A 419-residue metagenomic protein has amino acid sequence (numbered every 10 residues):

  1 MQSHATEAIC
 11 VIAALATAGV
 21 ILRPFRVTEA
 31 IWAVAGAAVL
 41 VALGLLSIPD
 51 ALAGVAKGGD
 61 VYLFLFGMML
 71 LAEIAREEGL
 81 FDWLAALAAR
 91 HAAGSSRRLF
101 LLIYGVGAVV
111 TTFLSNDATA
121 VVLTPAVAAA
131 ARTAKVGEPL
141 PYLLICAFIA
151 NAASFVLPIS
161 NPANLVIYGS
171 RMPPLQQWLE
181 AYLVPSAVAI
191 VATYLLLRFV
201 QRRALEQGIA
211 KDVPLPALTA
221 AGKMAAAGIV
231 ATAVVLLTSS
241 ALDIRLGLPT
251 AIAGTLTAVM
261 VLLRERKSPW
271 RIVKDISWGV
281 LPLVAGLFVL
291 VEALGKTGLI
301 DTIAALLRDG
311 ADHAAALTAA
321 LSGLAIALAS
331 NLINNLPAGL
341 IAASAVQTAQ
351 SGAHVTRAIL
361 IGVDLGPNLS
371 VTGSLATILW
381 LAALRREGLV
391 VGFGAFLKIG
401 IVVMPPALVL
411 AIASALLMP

Functional and structural regions predicted by a protein language model:
M1-T6, P24-V27, D50-V61, L175-P185 (+6 more regions): Interfacial loop-to-helix junctions that mark the boundaries of transmembrane helices in multi-pass membrane
Q2, I190-S268: Long, contiguous bundles of hydrophobic transmembrane helices that form the permeation core of multi-pass
A5-T17, F25-L46, G58-L70, V122 (+3 more regions): Hydrophobic mid-bilayer segments of alpha-helices in multi-pass membrane transport proteins, especially secondary
I48-P49, P158, P162, V230-S240 (+2 more regions): Hydrophobic alpha-helical transmembrane segments in multi-pass integral membrane proteins
P49-L140, V280-S351: Membrane-embedded alpha-helical segments and adjacent helix-loop junctions characteristic of multi-pass solute
G94-L102, T133-I145, P173-V184, Q350-I361 (+1 more regions): Membrane-interface alpha-helices at helix entry/exit sites of multi-pass transporters
T111-V121, L140-R171, T193-R198, A327-A343 (+2 more regions): Alpha-helical transmembrane segments and, especially, the helix-loop junctions at the ends of these helices
G137, V156, Q176-A220, M224 (+2 more regions): Juxtamembrane and boundary regions of transmembrane helices in multi-pass small-molecule transporters and channels
